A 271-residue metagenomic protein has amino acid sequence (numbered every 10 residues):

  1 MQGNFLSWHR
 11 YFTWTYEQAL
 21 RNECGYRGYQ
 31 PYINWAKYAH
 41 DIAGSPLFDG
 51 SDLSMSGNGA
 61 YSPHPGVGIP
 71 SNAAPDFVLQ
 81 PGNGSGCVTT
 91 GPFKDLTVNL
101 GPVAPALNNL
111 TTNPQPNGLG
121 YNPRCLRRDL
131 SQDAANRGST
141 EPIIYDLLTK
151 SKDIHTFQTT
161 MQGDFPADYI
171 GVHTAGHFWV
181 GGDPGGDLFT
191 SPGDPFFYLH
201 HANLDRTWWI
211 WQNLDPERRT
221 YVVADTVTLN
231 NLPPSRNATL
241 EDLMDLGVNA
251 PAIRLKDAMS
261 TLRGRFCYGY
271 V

Functional and structural regions predicted by a protein language model:
M1-V271: C-terminal accessory segments of proteins
